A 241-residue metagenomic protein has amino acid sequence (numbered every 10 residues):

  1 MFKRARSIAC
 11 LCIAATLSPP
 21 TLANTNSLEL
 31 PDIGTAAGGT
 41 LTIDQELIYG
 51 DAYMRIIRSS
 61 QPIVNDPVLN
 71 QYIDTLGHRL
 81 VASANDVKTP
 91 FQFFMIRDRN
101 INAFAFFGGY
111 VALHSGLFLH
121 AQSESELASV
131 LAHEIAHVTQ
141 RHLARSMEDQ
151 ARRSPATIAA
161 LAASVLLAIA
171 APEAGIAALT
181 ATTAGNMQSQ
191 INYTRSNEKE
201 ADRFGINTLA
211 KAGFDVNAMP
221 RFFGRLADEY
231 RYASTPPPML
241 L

Functional and structural regions predicted by a protein language model:
M1-A9: Bacterial N-terminal signal peptides that target proteins for export
L11-I13, L113: Conserved RecA-like P-loop NTPase ATPase core
A14-A15, N26: Residue-level detector of alpha-helical hydrophobic segments embedded in or interacting with membranes
S18-P20: N-terminal signal peptide c-region/cleavage motif recognized by signal peptidases
N24-A170, M187-Y193, E200-L240: Peri-catalytic and regulatory segments of divalent metal-dependent proteins
L167-G185: A structural motif
